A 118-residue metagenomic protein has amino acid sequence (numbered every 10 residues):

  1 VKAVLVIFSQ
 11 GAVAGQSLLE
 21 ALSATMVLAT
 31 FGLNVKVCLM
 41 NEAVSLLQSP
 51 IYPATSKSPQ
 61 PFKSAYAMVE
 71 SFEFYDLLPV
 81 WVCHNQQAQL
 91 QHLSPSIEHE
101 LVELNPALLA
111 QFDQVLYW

Functional and structural regions predicted by a protein language model:
V1-L5: Extreme N-terminal starter segment of soluble prokaryotic enzymes
V6-E20, V35, V44-L47, I51 (+1 more regions): Short, glycine-rich nucleotide/cofactor-binding loops
S17-T30: Short acidic/Ser/Thr-enriched loop-to-helix initiation segments
A29, E73, L109-A110: Anion (oxyanion) recognition and catalysis
V35-N41, P79-H84: Short internal beta-strands
P53-S56, E98-H99: Short, hinge-like loop/turn segments at secondary-structure boundaries
T55-N85: A glycine-rich helix N-cap at a beta->alpha junction
Q87-A88, S94-W118: Low-complexity intrinsically disordered segments
